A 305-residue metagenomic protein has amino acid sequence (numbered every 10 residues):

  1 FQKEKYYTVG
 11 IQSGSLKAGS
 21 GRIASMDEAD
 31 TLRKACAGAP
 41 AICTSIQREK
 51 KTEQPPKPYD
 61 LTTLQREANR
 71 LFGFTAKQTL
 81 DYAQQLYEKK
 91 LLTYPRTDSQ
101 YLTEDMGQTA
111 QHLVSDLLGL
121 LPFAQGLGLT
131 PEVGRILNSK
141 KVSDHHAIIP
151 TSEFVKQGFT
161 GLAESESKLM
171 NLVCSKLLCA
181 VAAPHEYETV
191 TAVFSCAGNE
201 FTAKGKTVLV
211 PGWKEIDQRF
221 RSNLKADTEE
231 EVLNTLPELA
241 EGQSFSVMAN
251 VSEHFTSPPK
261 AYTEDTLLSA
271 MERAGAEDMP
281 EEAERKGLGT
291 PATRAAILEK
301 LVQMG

Functional and structural regions predicted by a protein language model:
F1-Q84, G119-L120, S139, Q157-L288 (+1 more regions): Long, highly charged, low-complexity internal segments
T63-E67, K90, A147: A general alpha-helix detector
E67, T97, T151-E153: Short strand-loop junctions, especially beta-strand C-caps/beta-turns that link beta-sheets to coils or alpha-helices
F74-V142, G305: Extended, well-ordered alpha-helical scaffold/bundle regions in very large, multi-domain proteins
T79, T293-R294: Amphipathic coiled-coil/heptad-repeat helices and related helical stalk/stem segments that mediate oligomerization
D98-T103, K286-T293: Acidic, metal-coordinating catalytic cores used for nucleic-acid/nucleotide bond scission and strand-transfer chemistry
P131-G161: Acidic, turn-prone loop/beta-hairpin segments
R294-G305: Internal insertion modules embedded within essential enzymes
